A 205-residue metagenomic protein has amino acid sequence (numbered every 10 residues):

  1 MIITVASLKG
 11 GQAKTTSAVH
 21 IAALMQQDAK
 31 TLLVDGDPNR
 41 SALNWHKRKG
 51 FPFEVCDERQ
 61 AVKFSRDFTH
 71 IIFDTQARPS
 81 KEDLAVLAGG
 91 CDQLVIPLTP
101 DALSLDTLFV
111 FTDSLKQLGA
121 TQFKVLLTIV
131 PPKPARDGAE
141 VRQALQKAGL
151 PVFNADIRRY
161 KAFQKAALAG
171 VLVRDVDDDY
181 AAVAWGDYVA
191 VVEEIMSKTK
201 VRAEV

Functional and structural regions predicted by a protein language model:
I2-D35: Walker A/P-loop phosphate-binding motif and the immediately C-terminal alpha-helix
D37, F64-L84: Switch II (G3) loop of P-loop NTPases
N39-F53: P-loop NTPase switch/communication element
K81-D101: Inter-motif core of Ras-like GTPase G domains
T99, F123-G138, A155-A167: G-domain G4 guanine-recognition motif of GTPases
D106-T128, P132: Conserved C-terminal guanine-recognition region of P-loop GTPase G domains, centered on the G4
R142-R174: Beta-strand-loop-alpha "switch" segments that mediate conformational coupling across diverse proteins
A166-V189: Inter-lobe coupling/hinge region of RecA-like P-loop helicase motors
